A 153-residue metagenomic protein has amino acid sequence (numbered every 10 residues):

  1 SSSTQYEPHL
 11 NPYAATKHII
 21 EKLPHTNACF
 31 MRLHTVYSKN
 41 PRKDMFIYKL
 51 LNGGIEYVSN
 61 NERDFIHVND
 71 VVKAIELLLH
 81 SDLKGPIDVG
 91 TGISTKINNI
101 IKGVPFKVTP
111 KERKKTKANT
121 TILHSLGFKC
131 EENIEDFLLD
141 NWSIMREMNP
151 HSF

Functional and structural regions predicted by a protein language model:
S1-A15, V36-K43: Conserved catalytic-site region of short-chain dehydrogenase/reductase
H9-C29: Active-site Tyr-X1-5-Lys
N11, P41, M45, R63-N69 (+3 more regions): Residue-level signal for the nucleotide or nucleotide-sugar donor/cofactor binding architecture
K22-R63, V68, V72: NAD(P)-dependent short-chain dehydrogenase/reductase
V36-N40, E56-F65, I87-T95, T109-R113 (+1 more regions): Glycine-rich Rossmann NAD(P)(H)-binding loop
L50, G54, H80-T120: Mid/C-terminal beta-alpha module of Rossmann-like enzyme folds, strongest in SDR-family dehydrogenases/epimerases
V71-I75, V89, I97-I100, L123 (+1 more regions): Non-catalytic, hydrophobic alpha-helical segments
N133-F153: Amphipathic terminal alpha-helices
